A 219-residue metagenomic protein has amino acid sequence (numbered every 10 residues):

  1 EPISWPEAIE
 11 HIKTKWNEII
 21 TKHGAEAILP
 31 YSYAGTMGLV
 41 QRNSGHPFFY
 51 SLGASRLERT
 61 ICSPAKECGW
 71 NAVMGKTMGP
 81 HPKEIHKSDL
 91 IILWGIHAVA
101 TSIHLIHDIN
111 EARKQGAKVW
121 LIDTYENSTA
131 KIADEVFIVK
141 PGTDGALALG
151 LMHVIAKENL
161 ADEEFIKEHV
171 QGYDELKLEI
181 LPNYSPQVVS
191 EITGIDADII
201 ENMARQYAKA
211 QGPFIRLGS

Functional and structural regions predicted by a protein language model:
E1-S219: Catalytic alpha/large subunits of respiratory electron-transfer oxidoreductases, centered on bis-MGD molybdoenzymes
